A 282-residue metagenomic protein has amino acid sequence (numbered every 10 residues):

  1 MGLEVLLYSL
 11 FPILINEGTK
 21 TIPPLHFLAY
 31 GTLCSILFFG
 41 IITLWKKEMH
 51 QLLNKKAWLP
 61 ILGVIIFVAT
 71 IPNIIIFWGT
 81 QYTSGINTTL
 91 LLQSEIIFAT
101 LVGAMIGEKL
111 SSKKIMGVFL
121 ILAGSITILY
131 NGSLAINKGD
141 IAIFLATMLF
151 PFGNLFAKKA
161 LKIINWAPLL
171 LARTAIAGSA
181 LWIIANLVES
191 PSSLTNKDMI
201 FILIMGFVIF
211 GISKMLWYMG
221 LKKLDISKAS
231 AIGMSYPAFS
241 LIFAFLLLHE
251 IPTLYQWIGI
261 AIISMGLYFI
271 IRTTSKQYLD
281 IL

Functional and structural regions predicted by a protein language model:
M1-A29, G132-K159, S179, L282: Glycine-/small-residue-enriched transmembrane alpha-helix faces in small-molecule transporters and effluxers
F11-P12, T43-I86, L92, S125-I128 (+2 more regions): Specific transmembrane alpha-helical segments of multi-pass solute transporters/efflux pumps, especially DMT/EamA
G18, F27, G31, G79 (+6 more regions): Hydrophobic/aromatic residues within transmembrane alpha-helices of multi-pass small-molecule transporters
T21-A29, L53-L59, Y130-L149, N186-I204 (+1 more regions): Juxtamembrane helix-entry segments on the extracytoplasmic side of multipass membrane proteins
T21-I71, F98-V102, L149-G153, L170-E189 (+2 more regions): Transmembrane alpha-helices of multi-pass small-molecule transport proteins
L28-Y30, N73, T88-S94, F156-G178 (+1 more regions): Helix-helix packing/entry segments at the starts of transmembrane helices
F38-K47, E95-M116, A238-I258: C-terminal transmembrane-helix exit sites in multi-pass transporters
L110-Y130, L181, M234, F243 (+1 more regions): Hydrophobic transmembrane alpha-helices of multi-pass small-molecule transport proteins
